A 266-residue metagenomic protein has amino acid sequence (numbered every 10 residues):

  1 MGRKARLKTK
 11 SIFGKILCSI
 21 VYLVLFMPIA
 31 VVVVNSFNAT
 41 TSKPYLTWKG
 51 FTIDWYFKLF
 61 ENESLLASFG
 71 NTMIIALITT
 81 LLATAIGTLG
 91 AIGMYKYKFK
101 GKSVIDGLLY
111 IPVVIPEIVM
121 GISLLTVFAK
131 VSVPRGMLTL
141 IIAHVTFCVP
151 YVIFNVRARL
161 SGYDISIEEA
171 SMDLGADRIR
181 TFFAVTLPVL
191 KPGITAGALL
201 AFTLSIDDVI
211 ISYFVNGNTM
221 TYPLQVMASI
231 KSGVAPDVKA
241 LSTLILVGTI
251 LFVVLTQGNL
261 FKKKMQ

Functional and structural regions predicted by a protein language model:
M1-N62, A67-G70, I74, L255 (+1 more regions): N-terminal, non-cleaved signal-anchor transmembrane helix
G2-G14, R157-E168, M172, R178-L187 (+1 more regions): C-terminal transmembrane helix and the adjacent membrane-cytosol boundary/short C-terminal tail of inner/organellar
G2-K10, L77-L109, T126, L255-K264: Transmembrane-helix boundary motif in ABC transporter permease subunits
K4-S11, T41-K43, I53-S64, I206-Q257: Interhelical loop and adjacent transmembrane-helix boundary motif in polytopic membrane transport permeases
I16-L17, Y22-I29, V152-V156, D164-I165 (+1 more regions): Transmembrane alpha-helices
M27-A30, V34, A85-L89, I122 (+6 more regions): Membrane-embedded alpha-helices of multi-pass transport/permease systems
I29-T41, G70-N71, M120-S132, N155 (+5 more regions): A structural signal for multi-pass alpha-helical bundles of membrane permease subunits that mediate small-molecule
L46-T47, I53, I118-F147, I179 (+1 more regions): Membrane-interfacial helix termini and adjacent extracytoplasmic/periplasmic loops of multi-pass transporters
